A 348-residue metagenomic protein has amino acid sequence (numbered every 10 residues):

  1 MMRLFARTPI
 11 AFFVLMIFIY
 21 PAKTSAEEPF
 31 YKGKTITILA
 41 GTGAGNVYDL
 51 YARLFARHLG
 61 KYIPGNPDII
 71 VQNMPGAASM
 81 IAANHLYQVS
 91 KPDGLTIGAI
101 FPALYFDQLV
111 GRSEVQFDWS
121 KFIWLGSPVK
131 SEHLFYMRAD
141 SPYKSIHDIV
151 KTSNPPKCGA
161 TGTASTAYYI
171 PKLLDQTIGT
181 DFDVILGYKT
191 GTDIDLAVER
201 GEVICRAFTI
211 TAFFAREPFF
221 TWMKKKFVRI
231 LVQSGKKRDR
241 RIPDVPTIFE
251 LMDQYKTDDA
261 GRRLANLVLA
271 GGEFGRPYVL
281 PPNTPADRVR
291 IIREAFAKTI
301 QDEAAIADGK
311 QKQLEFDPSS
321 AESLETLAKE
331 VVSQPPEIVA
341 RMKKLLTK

Functional and structural regions predicted by a protein language model:
P9-Y20: Bacterial N-terminal signal peptides
S25-E27, Q72: Boundary of Sec targeting at the N-terminus
K32-K34, K224-K226, D253-T257, E273 (+1 more regions): An extracytoplasmic/periplasmic, membrane-proximal ligand-sensing/linker region
I36, K61-I69, H85-T96, L104-R200 (+2 more regions): Hinge/capping helix and adjacent helix->loop/strand transition within the periplasmic-binding protein
T37-R53, P75-A78, G159-T166: Extracytoplasmic "Venus flytrap"
M74-A82, I185-R200, T211-A215, E322: Short helix-initiation/N-cap motifs at beta->coil->alpha
P102-E114, Y168, K172-T177, R200 (+1 more regions): A ligand-binding cleft/hinge motif common to bilobed small-molecule-binding domains
D118-P128, D181-G187, P218-G271, S320 (+1 more regions): Short beta-strand->loop
